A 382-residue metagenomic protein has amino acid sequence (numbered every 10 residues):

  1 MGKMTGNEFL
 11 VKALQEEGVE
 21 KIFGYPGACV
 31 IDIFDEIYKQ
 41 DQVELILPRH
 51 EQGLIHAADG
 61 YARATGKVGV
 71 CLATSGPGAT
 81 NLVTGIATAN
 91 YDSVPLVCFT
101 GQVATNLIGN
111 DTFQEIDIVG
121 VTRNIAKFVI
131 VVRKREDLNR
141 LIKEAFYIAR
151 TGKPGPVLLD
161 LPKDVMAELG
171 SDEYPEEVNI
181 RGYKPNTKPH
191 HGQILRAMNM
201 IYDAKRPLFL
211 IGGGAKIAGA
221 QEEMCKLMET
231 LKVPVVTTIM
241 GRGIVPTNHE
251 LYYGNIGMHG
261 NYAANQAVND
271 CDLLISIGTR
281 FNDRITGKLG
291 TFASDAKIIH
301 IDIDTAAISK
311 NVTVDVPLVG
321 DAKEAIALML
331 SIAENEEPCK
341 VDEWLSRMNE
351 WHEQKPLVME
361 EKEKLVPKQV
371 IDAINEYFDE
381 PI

Functional and structural regions predicted by a protein language model:
K3-P95: N-terminal cofactor/phosphate-binding cores enriched in small/glycine residues, especially glycine-rich loops such as
N7-V11, Q15-E20, A28, I33-I37 (+1 more regions): Active-site diphosphate/adenylate-binding microenvironment
G18, E36-D41, F99, V121-K127 (+3 more regions): Gly-rich Lys/Arg/Thr-decorated short loops/hinges at beta-loop-alpha junctions or inter-strand turns that position
E20-K21, R63-T74, A79-T100, R123-E176 (+5 more regions): Structural signature of the thiamine diphosphate
K21-D59, L72, P189, R196-L274 (+2 more regions): Anionic-ligand anchoring segments at beta-strand to alpha-helix junctions in alpha/beta enzyme folds, i.e., glycine
G27-C29, V103, L161-A167, G213-A215 (+1 more regions): Glycine-rich beta-alpha junction loops
T100-L141, G241-R347: Glycine-rich, acidic loop regions that bind phosphate or pyrophosphate groups
E173-A197, P338-L365: Long, charged amphipathic helices and adjacent flexible linkers at domain junctions
